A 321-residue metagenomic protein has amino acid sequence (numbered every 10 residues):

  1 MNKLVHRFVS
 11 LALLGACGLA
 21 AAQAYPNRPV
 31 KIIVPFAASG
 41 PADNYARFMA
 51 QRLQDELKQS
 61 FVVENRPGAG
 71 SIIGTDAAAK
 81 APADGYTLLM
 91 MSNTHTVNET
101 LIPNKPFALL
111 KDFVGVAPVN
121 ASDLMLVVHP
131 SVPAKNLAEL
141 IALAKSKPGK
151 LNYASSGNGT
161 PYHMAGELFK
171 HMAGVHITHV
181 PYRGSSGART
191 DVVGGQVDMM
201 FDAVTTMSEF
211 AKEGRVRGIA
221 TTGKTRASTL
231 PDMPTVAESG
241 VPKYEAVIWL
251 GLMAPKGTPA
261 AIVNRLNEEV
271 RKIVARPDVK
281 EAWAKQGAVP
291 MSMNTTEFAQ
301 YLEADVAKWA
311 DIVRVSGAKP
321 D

Functional and structural regions predicted by a protein language model:
M1-A12: Bacterial N-terminal signal peptides that target proteins for export
C17-A21: N-terminal signal peptide c-region/cleavage motif recognized by signal peptidases
A22-D112, K150-N152, G174-F201, S292-M293 (+1 more regions): N-terminal (or domain-start) structured segment
N27-P29, H171-A173, K212, T235-E238 (+1 more regions): An extracytoplasmic/periplasmic, membrane-proximal ligand-sensing/linker region
K80-G85, T100-G187, V236, W249-A282: Hinge/capping helix and adjacent helix->loop/strand transition within the periplasmic-binding protein
M90-H95, S155, S185, F201-M207 (+3 more regions): Beta->alpha turn/N-cap motifs
H95-N104, H163, L168-M172, M199-M233: A ligand-binding cleft/hinge motif common to bilobed small-molecule-binding domains
K135, M207-A275, A304-A307: C-terminal lobe and pocket-closing loops of periplasmic/extracytoplasmic Venus-flytrap solute-binding proteins
